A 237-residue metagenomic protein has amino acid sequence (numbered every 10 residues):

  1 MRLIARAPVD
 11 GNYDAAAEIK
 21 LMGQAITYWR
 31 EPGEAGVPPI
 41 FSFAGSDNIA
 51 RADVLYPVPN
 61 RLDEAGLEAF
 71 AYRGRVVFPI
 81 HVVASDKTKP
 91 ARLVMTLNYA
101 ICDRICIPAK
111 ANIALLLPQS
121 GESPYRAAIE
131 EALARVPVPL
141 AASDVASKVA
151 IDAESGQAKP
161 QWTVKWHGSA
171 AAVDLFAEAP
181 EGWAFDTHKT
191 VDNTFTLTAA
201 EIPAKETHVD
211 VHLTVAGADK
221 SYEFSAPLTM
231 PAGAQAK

Functional and structural regions predicted by a protein language model:
M1-K237: Extracellular/lumen-exposed scaffold segments
